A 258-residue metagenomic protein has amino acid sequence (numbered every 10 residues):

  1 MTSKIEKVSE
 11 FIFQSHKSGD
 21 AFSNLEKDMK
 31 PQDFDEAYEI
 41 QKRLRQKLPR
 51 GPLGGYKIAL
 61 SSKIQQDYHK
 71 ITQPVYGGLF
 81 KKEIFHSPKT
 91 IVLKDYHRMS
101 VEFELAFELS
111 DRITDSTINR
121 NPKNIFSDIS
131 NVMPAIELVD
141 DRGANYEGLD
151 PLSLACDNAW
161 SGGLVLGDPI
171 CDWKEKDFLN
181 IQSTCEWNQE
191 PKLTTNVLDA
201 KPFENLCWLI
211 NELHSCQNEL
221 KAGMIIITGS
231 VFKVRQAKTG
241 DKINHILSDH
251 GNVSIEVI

Functional and structural regions predicted by a protein language model:
T2-K201, Q236-K242, H250-I258: Catalytic-core "active-site belt" of small-molecule-metabolizing enzymes, emphasizing His/Asp/Glu-rich regions
N205-V234: A conserved acidic, glycine/proline-rich C-terminal tail/linker
